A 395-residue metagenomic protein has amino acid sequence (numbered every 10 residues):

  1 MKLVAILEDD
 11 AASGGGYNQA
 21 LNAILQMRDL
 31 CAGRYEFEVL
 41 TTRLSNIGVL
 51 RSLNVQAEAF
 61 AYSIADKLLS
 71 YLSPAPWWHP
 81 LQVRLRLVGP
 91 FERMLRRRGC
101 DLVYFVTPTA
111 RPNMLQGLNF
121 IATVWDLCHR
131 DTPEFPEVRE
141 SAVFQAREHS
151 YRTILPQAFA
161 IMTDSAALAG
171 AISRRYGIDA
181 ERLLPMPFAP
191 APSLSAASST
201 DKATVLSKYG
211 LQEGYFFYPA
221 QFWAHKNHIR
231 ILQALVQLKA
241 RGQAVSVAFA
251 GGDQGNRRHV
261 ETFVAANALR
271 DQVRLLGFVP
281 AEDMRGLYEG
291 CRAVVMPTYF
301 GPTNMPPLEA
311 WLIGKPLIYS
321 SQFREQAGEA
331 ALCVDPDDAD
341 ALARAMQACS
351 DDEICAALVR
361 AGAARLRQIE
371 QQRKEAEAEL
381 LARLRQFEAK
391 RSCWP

Functional and structural regions predicted by a protein language model:
M1-P395: Carbohydrate transferase catalytic cores enriched for Leloir-type hexosyltransferases
